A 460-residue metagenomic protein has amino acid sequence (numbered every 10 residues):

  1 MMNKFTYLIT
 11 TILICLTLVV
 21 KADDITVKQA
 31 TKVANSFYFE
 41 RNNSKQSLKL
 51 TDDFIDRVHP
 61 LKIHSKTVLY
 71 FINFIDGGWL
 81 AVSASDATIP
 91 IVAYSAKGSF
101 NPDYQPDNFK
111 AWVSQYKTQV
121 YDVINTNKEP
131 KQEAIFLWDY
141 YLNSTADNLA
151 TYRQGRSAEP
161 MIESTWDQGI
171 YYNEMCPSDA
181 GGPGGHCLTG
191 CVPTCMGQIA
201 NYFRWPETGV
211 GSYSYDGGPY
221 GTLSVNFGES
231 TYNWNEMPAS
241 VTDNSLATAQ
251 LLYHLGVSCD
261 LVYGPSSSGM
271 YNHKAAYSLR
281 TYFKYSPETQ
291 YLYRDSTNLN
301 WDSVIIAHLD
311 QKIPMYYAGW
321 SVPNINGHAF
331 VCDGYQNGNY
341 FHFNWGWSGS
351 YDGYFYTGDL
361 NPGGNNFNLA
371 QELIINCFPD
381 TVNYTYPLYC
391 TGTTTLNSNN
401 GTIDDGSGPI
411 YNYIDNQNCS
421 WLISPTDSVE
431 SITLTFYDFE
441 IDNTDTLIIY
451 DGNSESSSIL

Functional and structural regions predicted by a protein language model:
M1-V27, L251-G256, D260-P265, L279: Bacterial Sec-dependent N-terminal signal peptides
I25-F37, R41-S65, L80, A87-T165 (+2 more regions): Cys-His-centered catalytic/binding microenvironment captured across papain-like cysteine peptidases and homologous
S36-R41, S85, T194-P206, T281-Y282: Structured segments of extracytoplasmic/periplasmic soluble domains in secreted or envelope-associated proteins
D53-D76, Y277, T281-N344: Active-site-adjacent substructure of cysteine-protease-like catalytic cores
P90-Y94, Q105-N108, W112-V113, V120-T126 (+3 more regions): Domain-level representation of secreted and single-pass membrane ectodomains enriched in extracellular protease systems
I91-S268, Q336: Active-site-adjacent structural segments surrounding the nucleophilic cysteine of cysteine proteases and isopeptidases
